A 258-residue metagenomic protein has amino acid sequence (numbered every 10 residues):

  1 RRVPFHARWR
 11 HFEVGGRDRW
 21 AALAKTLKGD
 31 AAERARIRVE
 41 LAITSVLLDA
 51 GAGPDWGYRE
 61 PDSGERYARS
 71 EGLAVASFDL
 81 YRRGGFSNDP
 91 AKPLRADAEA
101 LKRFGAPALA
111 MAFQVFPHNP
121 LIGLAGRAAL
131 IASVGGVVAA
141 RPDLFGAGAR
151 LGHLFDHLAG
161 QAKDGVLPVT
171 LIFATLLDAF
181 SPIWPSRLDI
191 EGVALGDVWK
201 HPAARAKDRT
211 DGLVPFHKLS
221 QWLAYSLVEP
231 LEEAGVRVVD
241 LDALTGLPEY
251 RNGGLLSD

Functional and structural regions predicted by a protein language model:
R1-D258: Extended, well-ordered protein cores
